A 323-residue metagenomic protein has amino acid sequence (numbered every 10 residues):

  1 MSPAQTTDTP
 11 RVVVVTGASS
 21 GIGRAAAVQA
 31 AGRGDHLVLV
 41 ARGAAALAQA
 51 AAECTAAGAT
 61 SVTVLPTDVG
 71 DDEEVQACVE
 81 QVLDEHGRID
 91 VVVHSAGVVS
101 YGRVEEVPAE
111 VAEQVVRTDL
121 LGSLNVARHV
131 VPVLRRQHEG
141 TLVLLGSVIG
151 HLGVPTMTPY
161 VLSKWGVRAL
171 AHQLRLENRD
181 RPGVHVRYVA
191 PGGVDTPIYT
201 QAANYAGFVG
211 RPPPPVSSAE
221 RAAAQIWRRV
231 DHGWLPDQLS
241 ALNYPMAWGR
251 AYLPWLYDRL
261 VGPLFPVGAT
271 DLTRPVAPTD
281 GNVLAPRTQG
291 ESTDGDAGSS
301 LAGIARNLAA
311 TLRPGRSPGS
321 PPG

Functional and structural regions predicted by a protein language model:
S19-S20: Conserved glycine-rich cofactor-binding loop
R33-Q49: Conserved glycine-rich Rossmann-like NAD(P)H-binding loop of the short-chain dehydrogenase/reductase
P66-A77, A109: The beta1-alpha1 cofactor-binding region of Rossmann-like NAD(H)/NADP(H)-dependent oxidoreductases
R103-V104, V111-E113: Substrate-binding pocket helix/loop in short-chain dehydrogenase/reductase
A127, S163: Active-site helix of classical SDR
S147: Residue(s) in the substrate-gating loop at a strand-loop-helix junction that position the organic substrate next
R179-P275: SDR active-site lid
